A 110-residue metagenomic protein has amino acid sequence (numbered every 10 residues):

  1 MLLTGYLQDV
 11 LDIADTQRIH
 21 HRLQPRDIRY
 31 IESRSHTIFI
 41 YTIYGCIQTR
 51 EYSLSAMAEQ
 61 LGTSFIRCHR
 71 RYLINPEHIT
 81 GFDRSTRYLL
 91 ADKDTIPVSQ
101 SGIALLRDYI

Functional and structural regions predicted by a protein language model:
L2-A91, T95: Conserved binding/recognition cores within well-folded domains
M57, L105-L106: DNA major-groove recognition helices of helix-turn-helix
Y109-I110: Tandem repeat protein-protein interaction scaffolds, dominated by ankyrin-repeat arrays but also generalizing to other
